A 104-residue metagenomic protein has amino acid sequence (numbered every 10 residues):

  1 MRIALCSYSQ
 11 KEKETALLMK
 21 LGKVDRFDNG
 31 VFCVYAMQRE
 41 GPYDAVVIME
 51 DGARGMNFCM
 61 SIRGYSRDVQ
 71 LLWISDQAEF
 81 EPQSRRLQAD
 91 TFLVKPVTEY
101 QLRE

Functional and structural regions predicted by a protein language model:
M1-L18, R26, V46-V47: Conserved acidic segment of CheY-like receiver
S9-Q10, E14-T15, C33, G52 (+1 more regions): Active-site-proximal cofactor/substrate-binding loop regions of enzyme domains
E14-G22, S61-I62, R86: Short, aromatic/basic amphipathic alpha-helical patches
A16-M19, Y35-A36, G64, E104: Charged/polar, solvent-exposed surface patches and flexible loops
G22-D25, G41, S66: A structural signal for short coil/turn segments at secondary-structure junctions
R26-N29, W73: A structural preference for short, hydrophobic beta-strand core positions in alpha/beta folds
D28-A45: Acidic, metal-coordinating helix/loop segments flanking the phosphotransfer/catalytic sites of two-component signaling
Y43-E104: CheY-like receiver
